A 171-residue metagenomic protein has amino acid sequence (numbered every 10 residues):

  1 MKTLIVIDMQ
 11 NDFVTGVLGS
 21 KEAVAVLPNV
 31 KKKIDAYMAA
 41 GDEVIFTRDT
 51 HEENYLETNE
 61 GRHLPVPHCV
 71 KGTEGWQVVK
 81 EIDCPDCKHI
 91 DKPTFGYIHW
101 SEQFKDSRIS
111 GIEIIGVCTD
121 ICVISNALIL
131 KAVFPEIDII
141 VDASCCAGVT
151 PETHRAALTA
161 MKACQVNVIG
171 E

Functional and structural regions predicted by a protein language model:
M1, G41, R108-I112, E136: A general structural motif
M1-H89, I140, V149, R155-A163 (+1 more regions): Active-site acidic carboxylates
K32-A36, I124-F134: Histidine-anchored nucleotide/phosphate-binding helix
D49, F95, S144-C146: Active-site beta-loop-alpha junctions enriched in small/polar residues
Y55-N59, W100-E102, S125: Short, conserved acidic/polar surface loops in the N-terminal third of protein domains
G72-I121: Internal catalytic-core helix/loop-beta-alpha segment that presents or stabilizes conserved functional determinants
I115-V117, E136-P151, E171: A short glycine-rich beta-strand->turn/loop micro-motif centered on a GG-aromatic cluster
I124-A127, P151-R155: Conserved strand-to-helix beginnings and helix N-cap segments that scaffold or border functional pockets
